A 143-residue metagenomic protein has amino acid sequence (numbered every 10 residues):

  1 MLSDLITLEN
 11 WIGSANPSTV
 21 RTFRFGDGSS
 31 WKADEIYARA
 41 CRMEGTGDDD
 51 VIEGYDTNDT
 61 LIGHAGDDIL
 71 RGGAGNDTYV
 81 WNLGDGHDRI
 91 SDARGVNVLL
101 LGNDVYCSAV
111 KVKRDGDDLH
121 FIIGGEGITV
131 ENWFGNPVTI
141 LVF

Functional and structural regions predicted by a protein language model:
M1-T19, D49-E53, N58-D115, E126-I140: Acidic, glycine-rich calcium-binding repeat modules characteristic of RTX/beta-roll and related beta-solenoid repeat
S30-W31, I128: Short, isolated positions in well-ordered beta-strands
W31-V51: Disulfide-bonded cysteine-rich modules in secreted/extracellular proteins, activating on the conserved Cys frameworks
